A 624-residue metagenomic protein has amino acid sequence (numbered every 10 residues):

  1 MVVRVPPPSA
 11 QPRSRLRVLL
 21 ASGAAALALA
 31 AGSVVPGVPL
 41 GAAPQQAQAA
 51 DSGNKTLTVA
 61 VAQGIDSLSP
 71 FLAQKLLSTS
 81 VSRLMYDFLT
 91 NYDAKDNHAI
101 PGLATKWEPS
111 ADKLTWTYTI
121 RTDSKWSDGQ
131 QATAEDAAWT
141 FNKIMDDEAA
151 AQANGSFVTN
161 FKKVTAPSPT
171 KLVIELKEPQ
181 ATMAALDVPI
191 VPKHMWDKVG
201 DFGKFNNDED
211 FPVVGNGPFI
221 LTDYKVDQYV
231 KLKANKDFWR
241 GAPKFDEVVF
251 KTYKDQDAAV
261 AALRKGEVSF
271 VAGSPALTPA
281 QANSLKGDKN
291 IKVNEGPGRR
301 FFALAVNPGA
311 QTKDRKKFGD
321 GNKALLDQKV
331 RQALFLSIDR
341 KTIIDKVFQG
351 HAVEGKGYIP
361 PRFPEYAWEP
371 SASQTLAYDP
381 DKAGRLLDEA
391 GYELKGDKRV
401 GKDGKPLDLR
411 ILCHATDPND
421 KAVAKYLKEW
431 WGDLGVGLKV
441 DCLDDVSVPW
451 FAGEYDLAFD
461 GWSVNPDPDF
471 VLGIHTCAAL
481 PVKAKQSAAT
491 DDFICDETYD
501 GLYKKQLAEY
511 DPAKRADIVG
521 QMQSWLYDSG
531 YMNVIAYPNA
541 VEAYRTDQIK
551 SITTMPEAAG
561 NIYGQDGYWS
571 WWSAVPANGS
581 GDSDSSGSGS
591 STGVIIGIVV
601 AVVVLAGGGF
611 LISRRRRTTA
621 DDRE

Functional and structural regions predicted by a protein language model:
V2-Q48, I595-R616: Secretory targeting and sorting signals
A49, K225, R299-F302, F335-P370 (+3 more regions): Detector for C-terminal structural segments
T58, T133-T140, V173-E175, G217-P218 (+5 more regions): Alpha-helical secondary-structure segments
A60-A111, N142, V214: N-terminal lobe/hinge region of extracytoplasmic solute-binding protein
T105-A150, V173, F250, A259-A262 (+1 more regions): Aromatic- and charge-enriched surface segment that lines or borders ligand/interaction sites
D112, T119, A153-V199: Surface-exposed binding/hinge segments that line and control ligand-binding clefts or catalytic entry sites
N154, K163-T165, T222-K233, V249-K317 (+2 more regions): Extracellular/periplasmic solute-recognition and catalytic clefts
V188-P243, E247, P380-D381, R385 (+1 more regions): Gly/Pro-rich hinge or "lid" segments in bacterial periplasmic/extracellular proteins
